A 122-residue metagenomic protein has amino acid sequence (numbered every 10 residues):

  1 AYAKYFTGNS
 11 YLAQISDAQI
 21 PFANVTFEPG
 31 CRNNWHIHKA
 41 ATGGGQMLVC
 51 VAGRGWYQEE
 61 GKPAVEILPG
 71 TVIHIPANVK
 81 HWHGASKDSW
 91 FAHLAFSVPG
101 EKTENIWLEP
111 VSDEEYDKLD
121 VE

Functional and structural regions predicted by a protein language model:
A1-I37, A41-G44: A short glycine-rich, His/Asp/Glu-containing loop-to-beta-strand
A1-Y5, W82-E122: Double-stranded beta-helix
A23, P63-V65, N105: Short beta-strand segments
T26-E28, K39-Y57, F96-V98: Short, conserved beta-strand element in jelly-roll/cupin
N34-H36, Y57-Q58, I75, K80-S86: Short beta-strand His + acidic residue motifs that chelate non-heme Fe in jelly-roll/DSBH and cupin folds
G61-N78: Short acidic-glycine-tyrosine-enriched beta hairpin
